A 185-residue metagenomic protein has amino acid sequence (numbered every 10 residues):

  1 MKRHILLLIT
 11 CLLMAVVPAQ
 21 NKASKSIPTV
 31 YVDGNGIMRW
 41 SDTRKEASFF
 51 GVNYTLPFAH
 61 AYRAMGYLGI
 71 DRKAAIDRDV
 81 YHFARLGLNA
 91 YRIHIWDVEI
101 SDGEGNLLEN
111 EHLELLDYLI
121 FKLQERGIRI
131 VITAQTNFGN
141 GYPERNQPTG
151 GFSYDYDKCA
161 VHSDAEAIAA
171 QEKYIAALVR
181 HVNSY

Functional and structural regions predicted by a protein language model:
M1-K2, A19: Extreme N-termini of proteins with methionine-enriched Sec-type signal peptides or N-terminal signal-anchor
K2-L8: Sec-dependent signal peptide recognition, specifically the positively charged N-region followed immediately by
L6, A15, P57: Residue-level marker of positions within ordered structural domains that often coincide with functionally constrained
L8-I9, V98: A periodicity- and composition-biased signal for non-globular, repetitive helical segments
T10-P18: Hydrophobic h-region of N-terminal signal peptides that target proteins for export in Gram-negative bacteria
Q20-S24: Low-complexity, Pro/Thr/Ser/Gly/Ala-rich linker/spacer regions in secreted, extracellular modular proteins
K25-Y185: Active-site mouth of glycoside hydrolases
